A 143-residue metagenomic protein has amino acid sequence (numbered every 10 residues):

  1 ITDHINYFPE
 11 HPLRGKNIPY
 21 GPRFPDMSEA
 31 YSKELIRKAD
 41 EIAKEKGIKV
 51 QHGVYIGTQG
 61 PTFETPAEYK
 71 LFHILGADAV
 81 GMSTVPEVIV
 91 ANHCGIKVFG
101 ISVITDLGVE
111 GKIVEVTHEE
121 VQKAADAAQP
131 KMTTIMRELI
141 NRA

Functional and structural regions predicted by a protein language model:
I1-E115, E119-A143: Glycine-rich phosphate- or other oxyanion-binding loops that anchor nucleotides, phosphorylated ligands
